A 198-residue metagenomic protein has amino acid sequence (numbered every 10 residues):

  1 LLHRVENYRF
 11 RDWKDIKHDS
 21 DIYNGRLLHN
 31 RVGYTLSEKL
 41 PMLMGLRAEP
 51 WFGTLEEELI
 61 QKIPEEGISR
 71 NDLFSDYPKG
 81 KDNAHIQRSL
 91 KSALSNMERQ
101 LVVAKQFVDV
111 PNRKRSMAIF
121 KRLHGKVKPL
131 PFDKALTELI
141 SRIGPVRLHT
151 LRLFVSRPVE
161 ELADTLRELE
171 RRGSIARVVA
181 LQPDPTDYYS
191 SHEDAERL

Functional and structural regions predicted by a protein language model:
L1-L198: Long, low-complexity intrinsically disordered regions
